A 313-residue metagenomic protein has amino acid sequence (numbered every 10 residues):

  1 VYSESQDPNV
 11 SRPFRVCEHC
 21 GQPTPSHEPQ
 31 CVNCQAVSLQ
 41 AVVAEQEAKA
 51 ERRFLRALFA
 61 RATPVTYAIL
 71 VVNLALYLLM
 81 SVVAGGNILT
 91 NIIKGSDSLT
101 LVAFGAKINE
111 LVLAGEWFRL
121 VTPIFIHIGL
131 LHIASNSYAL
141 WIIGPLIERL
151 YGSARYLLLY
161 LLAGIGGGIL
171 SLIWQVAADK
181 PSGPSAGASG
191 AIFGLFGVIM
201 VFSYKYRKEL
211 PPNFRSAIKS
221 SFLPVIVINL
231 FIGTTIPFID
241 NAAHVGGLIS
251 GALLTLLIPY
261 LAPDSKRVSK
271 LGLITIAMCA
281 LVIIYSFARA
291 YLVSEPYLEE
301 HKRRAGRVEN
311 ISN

Functional and structural regions predicted by a protein language model:
V1-R61, L230-N313: C-terminal transmembrane module of polytopic alpha-helical membrane proteins
V10-T24, A103-L111, L131-N136, A163-G168 (+1 more regions): Hydrophobic alpha-helical transmembrane segments
T66-A188, T235-I239: N-terminal TM1-TM2 helical hairpin plus the immediately adjacent luminal interfacial "cap"
I69, N73-M80, I142, I199 (+2 more regions): Alpha-helical transmembrane segments of multi-pass membrane proteins
A139, L158, L162-G166, L170 (+6 more regions): Hydrophobic faces of alpha-helical transmembrane segments in multi-pass integral membrane proteins
G144, V198-K205, G251-P259: Hydrophobic transmembrane alpha-helices
R149, F202-K219, P259-L271: Alpha-helical transmembrane bundle and helix-membrane interface signal in multi-pass integral membrane proteins
S182-S203, A243: Membrane-interface micro-motifs in multi-pass membrane enzymes
